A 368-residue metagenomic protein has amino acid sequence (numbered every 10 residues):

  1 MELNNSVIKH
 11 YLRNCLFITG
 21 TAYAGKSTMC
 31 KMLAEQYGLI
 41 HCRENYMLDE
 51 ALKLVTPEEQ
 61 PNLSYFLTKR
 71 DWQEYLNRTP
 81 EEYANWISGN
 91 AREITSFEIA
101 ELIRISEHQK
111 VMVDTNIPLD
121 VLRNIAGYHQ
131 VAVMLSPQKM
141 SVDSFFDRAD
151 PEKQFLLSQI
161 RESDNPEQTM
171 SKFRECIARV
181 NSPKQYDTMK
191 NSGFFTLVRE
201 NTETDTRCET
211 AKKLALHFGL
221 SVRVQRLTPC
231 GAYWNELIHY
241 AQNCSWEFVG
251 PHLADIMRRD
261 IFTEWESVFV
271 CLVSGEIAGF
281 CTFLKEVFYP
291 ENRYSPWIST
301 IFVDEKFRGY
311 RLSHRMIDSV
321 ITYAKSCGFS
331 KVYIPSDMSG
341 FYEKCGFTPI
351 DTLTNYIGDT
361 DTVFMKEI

Functional and structural regions predicted by a protein language model:
L39-V55: Short beta-strand-centered segment that lines the nucleotide-binding/catalytic pocket of NTP-utilizing
E50-K110, I117: ATP-dependent small-molecule kinase phosphotransfer cores that center on conserved nucleotide phosphate-binding segments
G127-E162: Conserved phosphate-donor/acceptor-positioning beta-strand/loop module used by diverse small-molecule
A178-R223: NTP-dependent small-molecule kinase module
L220-D255: Short amphipathic alpha-helix that is part of the acyltransferase structural core
V270, E276-E286, W297, F302: Conserved beta-strand in the GNAT
V303, G309-T322, I334: Conserved acetyl-CoA-binding loop-helix of GNAT-fold acetyltransferases
S330, S336-T360: Conserved active-site alpha-helix within GNAT-family acetyltransferase domains
